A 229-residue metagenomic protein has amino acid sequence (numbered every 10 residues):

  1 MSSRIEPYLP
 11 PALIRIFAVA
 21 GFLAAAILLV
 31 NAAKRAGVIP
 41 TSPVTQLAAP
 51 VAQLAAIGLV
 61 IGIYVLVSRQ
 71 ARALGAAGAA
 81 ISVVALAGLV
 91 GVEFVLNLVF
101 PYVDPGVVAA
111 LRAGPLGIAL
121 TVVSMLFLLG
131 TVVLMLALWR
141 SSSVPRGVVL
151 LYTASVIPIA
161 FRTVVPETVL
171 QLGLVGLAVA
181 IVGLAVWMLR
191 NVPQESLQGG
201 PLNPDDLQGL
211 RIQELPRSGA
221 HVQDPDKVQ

Functional and structural regions predicted by a protein language model:
S2-Q229: Hydrophobic, aromatic-enriched alpha-helical segments typical of multi-pass transmembrane helices
